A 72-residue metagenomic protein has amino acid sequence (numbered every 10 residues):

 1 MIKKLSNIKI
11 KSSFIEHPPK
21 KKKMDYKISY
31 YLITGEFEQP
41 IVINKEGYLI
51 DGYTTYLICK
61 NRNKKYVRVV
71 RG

Functional and structural regions predicted by a protein language model:
M1-R71: Short, charged/polar connector segments at secondary-structure boundaries
